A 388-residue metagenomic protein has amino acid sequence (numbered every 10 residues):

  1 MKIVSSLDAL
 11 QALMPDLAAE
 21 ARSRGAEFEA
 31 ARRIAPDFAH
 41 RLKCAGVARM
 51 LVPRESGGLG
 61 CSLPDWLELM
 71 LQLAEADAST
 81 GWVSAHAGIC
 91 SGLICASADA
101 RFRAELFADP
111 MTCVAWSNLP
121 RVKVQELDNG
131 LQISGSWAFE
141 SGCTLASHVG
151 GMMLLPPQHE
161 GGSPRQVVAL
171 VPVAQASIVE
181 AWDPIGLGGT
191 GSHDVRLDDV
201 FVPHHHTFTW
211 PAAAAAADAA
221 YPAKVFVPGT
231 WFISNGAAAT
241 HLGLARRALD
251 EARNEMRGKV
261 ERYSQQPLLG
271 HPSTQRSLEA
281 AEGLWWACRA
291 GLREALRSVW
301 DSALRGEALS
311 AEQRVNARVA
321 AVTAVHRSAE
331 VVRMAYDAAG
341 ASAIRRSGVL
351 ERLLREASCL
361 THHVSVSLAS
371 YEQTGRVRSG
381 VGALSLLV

Functional and structural regions predicted by a protein language model:
V4-S5, L17-R24: Generic N-terminal amphipathic, Lys/Arg-enriched alpha-helix
P15, G243, E279-W286, R318 (+3 more regions): Generic structural signal for well-ordered, non-transmembrane alpha-helical segments in soluble/cytosolic regions
R22, A26-E29, A287-T323, R333-I344: C-terminal helix-coil-helix/basic helical segment that borders enzyme active sites and/or dimer interfaces and provides
P36-C44, R49-A146, P157: Glycine-rich flavin
A39-H40, Q266-P272, D301-R318, A341-C359: Charge-rich, acidic-biased intrinsically disordered regions
S136-A176, A181: DPxDG-like acidic metal-binding loop motif
I185-G186, S192-W285: Glycine-rich beta->alpha junctions and the first turn(s) of the following alpha-helix
A339-V388: Glycine-rich phosphate/cofactor-binding loops in nucleotide/flavin-utilizing enzymes
